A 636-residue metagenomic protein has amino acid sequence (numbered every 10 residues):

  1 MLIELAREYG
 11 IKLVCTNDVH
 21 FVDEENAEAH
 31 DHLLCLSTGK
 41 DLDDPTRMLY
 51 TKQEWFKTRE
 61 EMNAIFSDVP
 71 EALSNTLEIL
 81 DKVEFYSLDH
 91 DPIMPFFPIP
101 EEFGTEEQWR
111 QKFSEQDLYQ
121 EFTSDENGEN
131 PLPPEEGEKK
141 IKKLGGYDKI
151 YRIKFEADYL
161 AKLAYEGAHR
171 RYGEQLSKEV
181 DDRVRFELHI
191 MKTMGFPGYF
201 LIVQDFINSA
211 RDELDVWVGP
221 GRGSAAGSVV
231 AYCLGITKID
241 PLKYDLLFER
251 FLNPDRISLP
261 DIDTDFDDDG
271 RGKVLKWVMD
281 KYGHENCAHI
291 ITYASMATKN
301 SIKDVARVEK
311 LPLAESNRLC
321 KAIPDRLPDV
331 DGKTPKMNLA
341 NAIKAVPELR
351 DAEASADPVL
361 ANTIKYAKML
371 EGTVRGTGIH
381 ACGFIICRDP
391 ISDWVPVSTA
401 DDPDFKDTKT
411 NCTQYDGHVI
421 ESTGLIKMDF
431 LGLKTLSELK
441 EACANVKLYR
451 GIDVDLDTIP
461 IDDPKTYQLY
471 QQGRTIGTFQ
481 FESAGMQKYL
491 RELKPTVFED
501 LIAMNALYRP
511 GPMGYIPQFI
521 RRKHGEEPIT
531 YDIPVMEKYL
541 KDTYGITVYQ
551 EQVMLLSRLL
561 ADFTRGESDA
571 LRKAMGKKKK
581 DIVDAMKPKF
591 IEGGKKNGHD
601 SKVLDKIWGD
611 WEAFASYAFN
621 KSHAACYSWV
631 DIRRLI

Functional and structural regions predicted by a protein language model:
M1-I636: Alpha-helical scaffold/interaction cores of sigma-54-like transcription cofactors and many family A DNA polymerases
